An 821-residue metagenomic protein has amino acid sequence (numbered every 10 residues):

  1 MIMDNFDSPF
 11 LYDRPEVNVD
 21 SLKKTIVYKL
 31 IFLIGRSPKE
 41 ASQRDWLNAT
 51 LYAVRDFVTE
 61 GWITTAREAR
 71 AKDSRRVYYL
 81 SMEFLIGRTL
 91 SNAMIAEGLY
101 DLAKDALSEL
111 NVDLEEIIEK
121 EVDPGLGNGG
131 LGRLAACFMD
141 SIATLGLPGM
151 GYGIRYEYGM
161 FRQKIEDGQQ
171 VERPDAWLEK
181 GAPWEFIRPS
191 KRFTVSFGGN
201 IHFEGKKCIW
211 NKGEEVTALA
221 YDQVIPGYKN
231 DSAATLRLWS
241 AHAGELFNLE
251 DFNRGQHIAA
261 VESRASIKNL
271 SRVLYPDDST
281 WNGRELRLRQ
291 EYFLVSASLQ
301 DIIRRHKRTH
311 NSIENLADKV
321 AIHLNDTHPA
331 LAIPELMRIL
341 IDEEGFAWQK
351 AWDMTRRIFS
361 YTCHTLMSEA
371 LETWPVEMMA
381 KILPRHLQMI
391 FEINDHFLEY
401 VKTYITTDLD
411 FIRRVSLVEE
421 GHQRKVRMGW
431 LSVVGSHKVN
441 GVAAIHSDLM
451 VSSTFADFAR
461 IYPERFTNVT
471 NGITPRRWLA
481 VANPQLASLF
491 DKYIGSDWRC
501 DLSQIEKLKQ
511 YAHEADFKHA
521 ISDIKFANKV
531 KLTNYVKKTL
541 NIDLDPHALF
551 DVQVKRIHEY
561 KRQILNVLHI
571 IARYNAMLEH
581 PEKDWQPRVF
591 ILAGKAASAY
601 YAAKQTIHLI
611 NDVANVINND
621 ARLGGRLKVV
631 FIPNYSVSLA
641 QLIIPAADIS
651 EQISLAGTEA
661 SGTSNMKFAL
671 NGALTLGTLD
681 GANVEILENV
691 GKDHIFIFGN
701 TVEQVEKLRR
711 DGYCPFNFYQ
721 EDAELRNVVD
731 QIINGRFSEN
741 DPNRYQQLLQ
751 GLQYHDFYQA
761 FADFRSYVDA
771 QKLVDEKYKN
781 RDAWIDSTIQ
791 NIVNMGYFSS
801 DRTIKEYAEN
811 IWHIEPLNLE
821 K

Functional and structural regions predicted by a protein language model:
I2-K821: A conserved ligand/cofactor-binding region detector
